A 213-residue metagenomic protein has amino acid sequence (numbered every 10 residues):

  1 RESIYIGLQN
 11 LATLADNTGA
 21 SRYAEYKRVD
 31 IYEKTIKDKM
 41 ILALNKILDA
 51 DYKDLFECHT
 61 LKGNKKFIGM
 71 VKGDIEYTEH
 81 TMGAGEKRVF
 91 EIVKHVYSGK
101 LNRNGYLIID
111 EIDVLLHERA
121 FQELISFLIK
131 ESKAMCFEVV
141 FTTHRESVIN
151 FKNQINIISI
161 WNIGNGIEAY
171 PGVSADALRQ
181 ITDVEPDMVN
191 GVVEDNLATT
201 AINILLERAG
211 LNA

Functional and structural regions predicted by a protein language model:
R1-I4: Glycine-rich phosphate-binding loops of NTPases
L8-K87, K94: Extended helical coiled-coil dimerization/tether regions that scaffold and oligomerize large DNA-maintenance assemblies
M82-I109, E118-Q122: GG-anchored amphipathic helix commonly corresponding to the ABC/SMC/Rad50 NBD signature/C-loop
R103-G105, C136-V140: Loop/turn-to-beta-strand initiation segments
D113-V114: Short loop immediately C-terminal to the Walker-B catalytic DE motif in ABC-type ATPase nucleotide-binding domains
Q122-K133: Helical segment within the ABC ATPase nucleotide-binding domain
T142-H144: H-loop/switch region of ABC-family ATPase nucleotide-binding domains
I149-A213: RecA-like P-loop NTPase motor core
